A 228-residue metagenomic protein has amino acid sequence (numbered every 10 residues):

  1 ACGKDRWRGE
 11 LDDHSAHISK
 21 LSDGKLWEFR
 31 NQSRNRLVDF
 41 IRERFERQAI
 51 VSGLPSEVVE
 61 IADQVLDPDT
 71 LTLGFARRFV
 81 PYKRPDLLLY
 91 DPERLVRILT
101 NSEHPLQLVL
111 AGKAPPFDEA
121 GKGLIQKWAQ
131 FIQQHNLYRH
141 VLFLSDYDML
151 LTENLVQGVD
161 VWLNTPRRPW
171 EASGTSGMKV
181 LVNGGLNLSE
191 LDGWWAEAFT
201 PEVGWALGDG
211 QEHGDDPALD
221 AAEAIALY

Functional and structural regions predicted by a protein language model:
A1-Y228: Catalytic cores of carbohydrate-active enzymes across secretory and cytosolic contexts
